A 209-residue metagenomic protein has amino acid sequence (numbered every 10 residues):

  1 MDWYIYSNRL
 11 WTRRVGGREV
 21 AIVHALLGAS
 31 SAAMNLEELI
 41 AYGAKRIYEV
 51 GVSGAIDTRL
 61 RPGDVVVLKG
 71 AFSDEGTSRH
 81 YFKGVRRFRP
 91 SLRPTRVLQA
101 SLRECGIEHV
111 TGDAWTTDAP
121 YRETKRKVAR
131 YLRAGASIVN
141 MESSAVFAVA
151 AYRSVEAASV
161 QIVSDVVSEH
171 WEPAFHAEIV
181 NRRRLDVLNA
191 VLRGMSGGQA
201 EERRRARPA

Functional and structural regions predicted by a protein language model:
M1-R96: Metabolite-binding pocket within alpha/beta catalytic cores that recognizes anionic/polar moieties
M1-Y4, G106-D113, G198-A209: Flexible, glycine/charged-enriched surface loops at secondary-structure junctions
I40-A41, L132, A151: Non-catalytic positions within long, well-ordered alpha-helices that form the structural scaffold/packing of enzyme
K45-R46, S137, E156: Short acidic/polar active-site loop segments enriched in Thr and Asp
V85-A134: Active-site rim beta-loop-alpha module in soluble metabolic enzymes
S144-I179: Zn-dependent metallopeptidase/amidohydrolase metal-coordination segment
V167-A209: His/Asp/Glu-rich mid-to-C-terminal helical/loop segments that flank catalytic regions of hydrolases
